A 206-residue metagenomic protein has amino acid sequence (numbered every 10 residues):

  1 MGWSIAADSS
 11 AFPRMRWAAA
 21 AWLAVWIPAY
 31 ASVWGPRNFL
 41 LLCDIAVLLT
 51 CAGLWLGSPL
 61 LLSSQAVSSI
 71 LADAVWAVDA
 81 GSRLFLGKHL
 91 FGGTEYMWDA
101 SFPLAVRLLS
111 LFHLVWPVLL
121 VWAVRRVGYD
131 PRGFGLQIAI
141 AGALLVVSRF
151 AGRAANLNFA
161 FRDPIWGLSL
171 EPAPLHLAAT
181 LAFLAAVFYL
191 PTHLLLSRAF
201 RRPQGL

Functional and structural regions predicted by a protein language model:
M1-A18: N-terminal membrane topogenic signal
A21-P28, S69-A80, I140-A151: Aromatic-anchored segments of alpha-helical transmembrane domains
P28-R37: Short, hydrophobic transmembrane alpha-helix segments
A46-W55, L108, F112-A123, T180-L194: Hydrophobic cores of alpha-helical transmembrane segments in multi-pass inner/ER membrane proteins, independent
G53-I70, G128-A141: Interfacial segments of alpha-helical transmembrane regions
V78-I140: Membrane-proximal helix-loop-helix units in multi-pass membrane proteins
A151-Y189: Membrane-interface transmembrane-helix boundary segments in multi-pass integral membrane proteins
T192-L206: Membrane-interface capping segments at transmembrane-helix boundaries
